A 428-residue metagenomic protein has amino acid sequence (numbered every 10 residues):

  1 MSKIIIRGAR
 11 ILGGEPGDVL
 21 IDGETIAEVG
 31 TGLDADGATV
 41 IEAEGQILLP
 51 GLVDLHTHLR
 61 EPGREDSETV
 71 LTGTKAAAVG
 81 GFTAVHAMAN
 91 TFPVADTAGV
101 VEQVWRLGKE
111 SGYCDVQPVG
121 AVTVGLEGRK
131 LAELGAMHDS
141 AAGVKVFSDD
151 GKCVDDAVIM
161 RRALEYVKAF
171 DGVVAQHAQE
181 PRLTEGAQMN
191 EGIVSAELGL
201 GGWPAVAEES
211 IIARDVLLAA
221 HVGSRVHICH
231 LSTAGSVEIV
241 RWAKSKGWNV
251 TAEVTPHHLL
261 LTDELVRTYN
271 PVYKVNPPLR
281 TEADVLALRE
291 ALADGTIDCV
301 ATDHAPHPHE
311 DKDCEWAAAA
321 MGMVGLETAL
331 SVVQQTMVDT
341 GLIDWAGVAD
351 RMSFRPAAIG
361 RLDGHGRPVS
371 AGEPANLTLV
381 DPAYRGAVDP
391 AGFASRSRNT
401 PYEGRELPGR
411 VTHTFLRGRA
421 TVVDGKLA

Functional and structural regions predicted by a protein language model:
M1-G51: Histidine-rich, glycine-flanked metal-binding segment
A9, E24, G45, H56 (+15 more regions): Divalent metal-coordination and catalytic microenvironments
Q46-S111: Metal-associated gating/positioning segment near the N- to mid-region
L55-E68, A89-T91, Q117-K130, G151 (+1 more regions): Active-site mouth loops of central-metabolism enzymes
R106-V122: A glycine-rich helix N-cap at a beta->alpha junction
L131-V300: Histidine/acidic residue-rich metal-binding segments in metalloenzymes
E197-R225, V272, A293-D294, D298-V300 (+1 more regions): His/Asp/Glu-enriched, well-ordered alpha-helical/loop segment that forms or immediately abuts the divalent-metal
E315-A318, A371-K426: C-terminal cap of metal-dependent C-N hydrolases
